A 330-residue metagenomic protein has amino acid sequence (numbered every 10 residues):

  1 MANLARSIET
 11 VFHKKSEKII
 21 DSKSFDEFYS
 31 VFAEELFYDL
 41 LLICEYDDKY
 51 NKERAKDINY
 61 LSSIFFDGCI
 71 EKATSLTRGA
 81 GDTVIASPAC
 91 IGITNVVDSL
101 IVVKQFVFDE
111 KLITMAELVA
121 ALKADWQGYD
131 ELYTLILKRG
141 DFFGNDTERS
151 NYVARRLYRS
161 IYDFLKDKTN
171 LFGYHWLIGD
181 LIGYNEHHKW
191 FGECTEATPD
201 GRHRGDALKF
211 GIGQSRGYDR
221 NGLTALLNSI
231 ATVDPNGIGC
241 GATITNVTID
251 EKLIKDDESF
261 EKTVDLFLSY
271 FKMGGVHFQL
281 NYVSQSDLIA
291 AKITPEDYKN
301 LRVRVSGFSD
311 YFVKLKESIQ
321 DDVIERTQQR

Functional and structural regions predicted by a protein language model:
M1-R330: Acidic, glycine-enriched catalytic cores built around paired aspartates
